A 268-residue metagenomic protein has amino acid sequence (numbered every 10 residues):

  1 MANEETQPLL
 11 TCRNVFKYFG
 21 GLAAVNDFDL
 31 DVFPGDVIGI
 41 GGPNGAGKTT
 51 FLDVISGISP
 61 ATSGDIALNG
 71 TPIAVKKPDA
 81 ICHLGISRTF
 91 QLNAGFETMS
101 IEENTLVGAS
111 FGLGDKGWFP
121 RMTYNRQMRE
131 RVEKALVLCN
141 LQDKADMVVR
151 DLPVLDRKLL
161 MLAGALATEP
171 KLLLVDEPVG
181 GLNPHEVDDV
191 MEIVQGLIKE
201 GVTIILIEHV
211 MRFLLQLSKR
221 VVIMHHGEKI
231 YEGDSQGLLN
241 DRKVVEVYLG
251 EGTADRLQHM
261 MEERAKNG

Functional and structural regions predicted by a protein language model:
G41-P43: The feature captures the beta-strand-to-loop junction immediately N-terminal to the Walker
S56: Helix-to-loop junction immediately C-terminal to a conserved catalytic motif
W118-R150, E192-Q195: Conserved ABC ATPase "signature" region
A165-L166: ABC ATPase C-loop
E169: Conserved catalytic motifs of ABC-family nucleotide-binding domains
L173-E177: Catalytic Walker B motif of ABC-type/P-loop ATPase nucleotide-binding domains
